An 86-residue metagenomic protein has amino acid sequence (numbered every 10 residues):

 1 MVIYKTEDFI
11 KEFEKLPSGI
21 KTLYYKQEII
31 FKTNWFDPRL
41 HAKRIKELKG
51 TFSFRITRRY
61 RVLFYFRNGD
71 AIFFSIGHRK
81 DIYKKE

Functional and structural regions predicted by a protein language model:
M1-Q27: Arg/Lys-rich, positively charged N-terminal/basic patches that mediate binding to nucleic acids
V2-E7, K11, I56-R61, Y65-E86: Enriched for short, Lys/Arg-rich terminal
P17, Y24, W35, S75 (+1 more regions): Short, flexible helix/strand-to-coil boundary loops that buttress conserved ligand/catalytic motifs in alpha/beta
G19, K43, L48-T51, R59 (+1 more regions): Surface-exposed loop/turn and secondary-structure junction residues enriched for glycine/proline
Q27-I30, R79: Conserved short hydrophobic interaction patches
I29-F54: A short, surface-exposed loop/turn module that caps and links secondary-structure elements
